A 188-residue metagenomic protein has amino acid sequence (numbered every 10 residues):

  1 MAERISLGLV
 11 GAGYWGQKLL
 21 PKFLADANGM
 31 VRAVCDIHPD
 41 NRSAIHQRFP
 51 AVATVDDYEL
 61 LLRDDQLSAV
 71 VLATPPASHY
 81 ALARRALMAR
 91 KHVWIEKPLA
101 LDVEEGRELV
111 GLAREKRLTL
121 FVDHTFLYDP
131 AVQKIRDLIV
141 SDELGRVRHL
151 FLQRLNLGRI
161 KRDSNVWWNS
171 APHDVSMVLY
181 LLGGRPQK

Functional and structural regions predicted by a protein language model:
M1-F49: N-terminal Rossmann-like dinucleotide-binding module
K18, A44, L60, A69 (+4 more regions): Alpha-helical elements of Rossmann-like donor-binding domains used by nucleotide-donor carbohydrate transfer enzymes
R32, V52, Q66-S68, R148: Conserved acidic residues
A51-Y58: Conserved SAM-binding strand-loop segment of SAM-dependent methyltransferases
A69, P75-P76, Y80-L127: Beta-strand-loop-alpha-helix segment that lines the small-molecule cofactor/substrate pocket of alpha/beta enzymes
Y128-H149, W168-K188: Oxidoreductase and adenylate-handling cofactor-binding alpha/beta cores
L152-R162: Pol beta-like nucleotidyltransferase catalytic core
K161-N169: Glycine-rich "substrate-gating" loop/helix at the edge of Rossmann-like oxidoreductase active sites
